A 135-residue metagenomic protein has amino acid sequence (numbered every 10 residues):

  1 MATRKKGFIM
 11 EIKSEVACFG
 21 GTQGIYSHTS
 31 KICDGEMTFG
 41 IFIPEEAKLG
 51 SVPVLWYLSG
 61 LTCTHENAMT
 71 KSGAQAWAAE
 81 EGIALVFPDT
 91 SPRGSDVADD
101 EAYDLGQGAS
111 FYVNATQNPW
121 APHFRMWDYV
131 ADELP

Functional and structural regions predicted by a protein language model:
R4-P135: Non-catalytic cap/lid and distal C-terminal segments of serine-dependent acyl enzymes
